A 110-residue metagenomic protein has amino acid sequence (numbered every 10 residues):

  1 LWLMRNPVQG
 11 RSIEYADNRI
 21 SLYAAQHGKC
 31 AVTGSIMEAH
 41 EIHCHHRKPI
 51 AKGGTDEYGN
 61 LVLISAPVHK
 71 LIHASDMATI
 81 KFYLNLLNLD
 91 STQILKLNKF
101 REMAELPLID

Functional and structural regions predicted by a protein language model:
L1-S12, A25, I36-M37, I72-D110: Extended charged
N6-S21, K48-E57, L71: Short, contiguous acidic/charged loop-to-helix segments that flank catalytic cores in large enzymes
I13-H43, S65-P67: Short cysteine-rich loop/turn motifs with clustered Cys
S35-A66, A74-I80: Histidine-centered nuclease catalytic patch
